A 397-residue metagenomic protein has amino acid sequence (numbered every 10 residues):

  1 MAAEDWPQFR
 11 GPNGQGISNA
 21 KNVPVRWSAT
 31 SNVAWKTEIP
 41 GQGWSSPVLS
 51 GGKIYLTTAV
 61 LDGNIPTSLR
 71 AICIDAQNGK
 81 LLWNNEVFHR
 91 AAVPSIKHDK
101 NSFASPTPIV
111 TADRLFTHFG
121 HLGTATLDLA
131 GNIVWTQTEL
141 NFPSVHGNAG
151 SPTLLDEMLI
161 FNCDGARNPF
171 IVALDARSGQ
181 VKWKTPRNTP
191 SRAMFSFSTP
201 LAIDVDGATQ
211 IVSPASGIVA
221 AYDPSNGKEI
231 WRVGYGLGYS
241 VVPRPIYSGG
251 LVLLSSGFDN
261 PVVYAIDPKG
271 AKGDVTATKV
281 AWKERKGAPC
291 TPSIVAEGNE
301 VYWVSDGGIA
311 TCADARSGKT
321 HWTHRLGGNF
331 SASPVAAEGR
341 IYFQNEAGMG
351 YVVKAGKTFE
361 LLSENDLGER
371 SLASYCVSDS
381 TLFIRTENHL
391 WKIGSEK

Functional and structural regions predicted by a protein language model:
A2-K397: Noncatalytic, solvent-exposed loop/strand surfaces of beta-propeller-type extracellular/periplasmic domains
